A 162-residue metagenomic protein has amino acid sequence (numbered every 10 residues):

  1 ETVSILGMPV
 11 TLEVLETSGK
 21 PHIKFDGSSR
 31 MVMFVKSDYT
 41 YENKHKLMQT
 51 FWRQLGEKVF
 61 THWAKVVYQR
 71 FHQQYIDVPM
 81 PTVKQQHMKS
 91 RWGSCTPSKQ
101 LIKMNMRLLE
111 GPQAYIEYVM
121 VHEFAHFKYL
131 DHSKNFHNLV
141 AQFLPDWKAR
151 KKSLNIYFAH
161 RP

Functional and structural regions predicted by a protein language model:
E1-Y118, F127-P162: Active-site-proximal or metal-binding-adjacent scaffold patches in catalytic folds
E123: Walker B catalytic acidic pair
